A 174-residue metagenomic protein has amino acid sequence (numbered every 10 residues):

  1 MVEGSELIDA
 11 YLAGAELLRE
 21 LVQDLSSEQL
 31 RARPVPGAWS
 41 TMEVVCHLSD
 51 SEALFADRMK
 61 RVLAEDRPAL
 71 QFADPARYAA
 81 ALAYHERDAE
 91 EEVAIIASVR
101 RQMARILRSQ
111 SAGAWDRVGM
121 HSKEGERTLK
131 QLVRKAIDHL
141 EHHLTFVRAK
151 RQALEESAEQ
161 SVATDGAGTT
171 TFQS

Functional and structural regions predicted by a protein language model:
M1-G4, L82-A89, G125-L129: A short, mixed-charge helix-start or loop-turn motif at secondary-structure junctions
M1-Y11, F172: Terminal targeting/low-complexity segments that flank the catalytic cores of oxidoreductases
G4-I8, E65, A104-I106: A broad, low-specificity signal for short, low-complexity segments enriched in glycine/proline and polar/charged
A10-G14, R19-L21, R77-R117, A136: Acidic/histidine-rich alpha-helical segments that form the ligand environment of transition-metal centers
E28: N-terminal beta1-alpha1-beta2 submodule of the flavodoxin-like/Rossmannoid cofactor-binding fold
R31-P75, A104, D116-S174: Short, contiguous alpha-helical
